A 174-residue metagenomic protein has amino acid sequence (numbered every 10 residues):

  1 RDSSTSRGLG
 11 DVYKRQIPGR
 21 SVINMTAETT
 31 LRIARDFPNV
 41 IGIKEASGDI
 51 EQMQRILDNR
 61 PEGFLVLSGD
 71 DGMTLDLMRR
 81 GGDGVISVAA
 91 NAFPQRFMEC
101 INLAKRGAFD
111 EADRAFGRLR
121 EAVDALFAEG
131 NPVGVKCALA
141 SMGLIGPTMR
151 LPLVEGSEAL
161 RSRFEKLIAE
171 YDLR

Functional and structural regions predicted by a protein language model:
R1-Y13: Single conserved hydrophobic/aromatic residue that forms the stacking wall/gate of nucleotide- or nucleobase-binding
D2, P18, I33-D36, C137 (+1 more regions): Preference for short coil/turn "hinge" residues that link or interrupt alpha-helices
S3-S6, A46, S68, S87: Short linear Ser/Thr-Pro motifs
S4, E51, R114, R118: Short, conserved clusters of charged catalytic residues that mark active-site and nucleotide-handling motifs
R7, E28-R35, R55, E99 (+2 more regions): Alpha-helical scaffolding segments of alpha/beta enzyme cores, especially the outer helices of TIM-barrel or partial
D11-M78: Ligand/cofactor pocket segment of small-molecule handling proteins
G72-R174: Structured C-terminal cap/extension of enzyme domains
